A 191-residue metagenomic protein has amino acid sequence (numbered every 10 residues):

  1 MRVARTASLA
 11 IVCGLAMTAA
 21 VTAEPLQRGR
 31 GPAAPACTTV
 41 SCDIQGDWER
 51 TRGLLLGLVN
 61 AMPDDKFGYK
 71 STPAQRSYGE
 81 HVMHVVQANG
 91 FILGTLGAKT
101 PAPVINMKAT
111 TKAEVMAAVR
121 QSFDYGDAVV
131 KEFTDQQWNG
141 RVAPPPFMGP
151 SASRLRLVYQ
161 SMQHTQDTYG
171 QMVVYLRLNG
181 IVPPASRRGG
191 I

Functional and structural regions predicted by a protein language model:
M1-A4: N-terminal secretory signal peptides that target proteins for export/translocation
S8-A19: Bacterial N-terminal signal peptides
E24-D43, Q87-P150, N179-I191: Short, helix-capping/interhelical loops that line the mouth of catalytic, cofactor-, or ligand-binding pockets
Q45-E49, G53-L56, K66-I105, P144-I191: Short, contiguous alpha-helical
M62-P63: Membrane-proximal, proline-rich intrinsically disordered regions
